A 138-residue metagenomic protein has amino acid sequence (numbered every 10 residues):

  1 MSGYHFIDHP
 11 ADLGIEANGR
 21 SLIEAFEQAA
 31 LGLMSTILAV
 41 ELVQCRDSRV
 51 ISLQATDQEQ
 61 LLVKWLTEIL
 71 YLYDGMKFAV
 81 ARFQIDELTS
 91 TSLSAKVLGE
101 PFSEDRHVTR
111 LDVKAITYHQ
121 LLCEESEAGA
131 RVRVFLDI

Functional and structural regions predicted by a protein language model:
S2-E24, Q28-I138: N-terminal intrinsically disordered, cationic/polar leader segments that include organellar targeting peptides
